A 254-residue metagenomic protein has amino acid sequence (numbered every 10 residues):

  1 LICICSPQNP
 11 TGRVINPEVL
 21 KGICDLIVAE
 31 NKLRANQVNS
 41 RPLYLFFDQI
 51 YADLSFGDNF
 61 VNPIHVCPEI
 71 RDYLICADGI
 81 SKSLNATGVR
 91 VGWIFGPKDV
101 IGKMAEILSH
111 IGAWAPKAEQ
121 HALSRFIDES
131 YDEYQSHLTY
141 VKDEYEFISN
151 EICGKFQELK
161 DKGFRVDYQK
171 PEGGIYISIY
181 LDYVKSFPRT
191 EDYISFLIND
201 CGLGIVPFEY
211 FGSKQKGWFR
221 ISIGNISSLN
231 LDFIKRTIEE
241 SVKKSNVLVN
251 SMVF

Functional and structural regions predicted by a protein language model:
L1-D58, V249: Active-site phosphate-binding strand-loop segment of PLP-dependent enzymes
C24, S186-F187, F196-I205, F211-F254: PLP-dependent enzyme catalytic core of the Aspartate aminotransferase-like
D25-P42, V66-E69, Y131-E133, Q157-F164 (+1 more regions): Alpha-helix termini
D53, N62, V66-M104, A115-E119 (+1 more regions): Active-site PLP attachment segment
W93-F95, H121-S130: Helix-loop "lid/cap" segments that line or gate small-molecule binding pockets
M104-I111, E129-C153, S186-F187: Structural signature of PLP-dependent enzymes
Q120, S124, L138-C153, R165-L181 (+1 more regions): Conserved glycine-rich beta-strand-loop-beta hairpin in the small C-terminal domain of fold type I
